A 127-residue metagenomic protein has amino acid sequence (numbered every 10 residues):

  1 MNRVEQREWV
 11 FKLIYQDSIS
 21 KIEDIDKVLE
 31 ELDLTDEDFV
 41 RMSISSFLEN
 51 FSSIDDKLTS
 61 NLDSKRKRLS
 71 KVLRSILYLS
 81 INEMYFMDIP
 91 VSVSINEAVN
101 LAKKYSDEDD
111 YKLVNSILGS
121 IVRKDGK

Functional and structural regions predicted by a protein language model:
M1-K104, E108-Y111, N115-K127: N-terminal interaction/assembly modules
